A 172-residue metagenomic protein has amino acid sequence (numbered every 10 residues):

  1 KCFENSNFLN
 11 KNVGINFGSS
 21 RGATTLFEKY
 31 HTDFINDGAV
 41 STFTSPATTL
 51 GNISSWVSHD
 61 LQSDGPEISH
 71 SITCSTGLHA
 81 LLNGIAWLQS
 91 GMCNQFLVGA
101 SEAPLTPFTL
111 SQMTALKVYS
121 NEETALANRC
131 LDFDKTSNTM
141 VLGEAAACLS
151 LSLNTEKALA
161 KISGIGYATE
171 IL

Functional and structural regions predicted by a protein language model:
K1-F17, A23-T24: Conserved active-site "lid/cap" helical segment
N12-N16, C93-V98, C130: Short glycine-aspartate micro-motif
N16-I68, A115-L116: Active-site-proximal gating segment of KS-fold condensing enzymes and close homologs
S19-G22, I72-T76, A100-L105, G166-E170: Acidic, glycine-rich active-site loops and adjacent beta-strand->loop/helix elements that engage anionic groups
L26, A103-C130, G166-L172: Active-site-adjacent elements of ketosynthase-type condensing enzymes
A39-P46, E67-T73, D134-M140, L172: Flexible, glycine/proline-enriched loop segments at strand-loop-helix junctions that form or flank small-ligand binding
L50-S54, S58-L61, G65-E102, V141-E156: Active-site-proximal alpha-helical scaffold in enzymes
T124-L172: Condensing-enzyme catalytic core mediating Claisen C-C bond formation in acyl metabolism
